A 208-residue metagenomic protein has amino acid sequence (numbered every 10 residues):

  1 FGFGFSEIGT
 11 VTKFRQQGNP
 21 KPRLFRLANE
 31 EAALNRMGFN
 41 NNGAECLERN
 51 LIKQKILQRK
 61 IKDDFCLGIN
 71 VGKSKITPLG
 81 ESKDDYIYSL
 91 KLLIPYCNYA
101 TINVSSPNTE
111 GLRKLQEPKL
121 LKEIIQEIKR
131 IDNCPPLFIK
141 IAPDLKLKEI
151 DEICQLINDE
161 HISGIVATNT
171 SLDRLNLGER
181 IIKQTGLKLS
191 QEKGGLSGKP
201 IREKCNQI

Functional and structural regions predicted by a protein language model:
F1-F5, M37-R49, P78-K91: Glycine-rich anion/phosphate-binding loops
G4-I8, L67-V71, A100-N103, L137-I141 (+1 more regions): Hydrophobic faces of well-ordered beta-strands that scaffold small-molecule active sites in alpha/beta enzyme cores
G9-D63: A gly/proline- and charged-residue-enriched helix-loop-helix capping module
V11, G72-I76, S105-P107, K140-D144 (+1 more regions): Active-site beta-loop-alpha junctions enriched in small/polar residues
F39, P78-Y88, R113-E123, L145 (+1 more regions): Alpha-helix N-cap and loop-to-helix initiation/capping positions
A44-K55, Y86-I94, P118-K129, I150-Q155 (+1 more regions): Generic structural signal for well-ordered alpha-helices, preferentially at hydrophobic/aromatic core positions
K73-I87, K114, F138-D159: Active-site glycine- and acidic-residue-rich loops that bind and position anionic ligands or nucleotide-like cofactors
V104-L120, L156-I208: Glycine/Thr-rich beta-alpha phosphate-binding loop at enzyme active sites
